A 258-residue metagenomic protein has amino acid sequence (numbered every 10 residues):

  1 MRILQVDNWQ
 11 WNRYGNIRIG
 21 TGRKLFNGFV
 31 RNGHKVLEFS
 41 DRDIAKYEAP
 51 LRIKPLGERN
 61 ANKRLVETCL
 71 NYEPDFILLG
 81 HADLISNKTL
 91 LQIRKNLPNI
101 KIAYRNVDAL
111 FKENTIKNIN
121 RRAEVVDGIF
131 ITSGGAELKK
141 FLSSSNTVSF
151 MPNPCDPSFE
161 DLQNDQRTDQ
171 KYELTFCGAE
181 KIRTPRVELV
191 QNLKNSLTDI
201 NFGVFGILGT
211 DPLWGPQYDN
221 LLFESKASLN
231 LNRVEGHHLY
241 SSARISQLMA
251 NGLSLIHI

Functional and structural regions predicted by a protein language model:
M1-L51, R64, Y72, H81-T89 (+1 more regions): Nucleotide-sugar donor-binding catalytic core of glycosyltransferases
R52-L56, I77-H81, N106-V107, K117: Short coil/turn segments at secondary-structure boundaries
P55-F76: An amphipathic, basic-hydrophobic alpha-helix
L56-E58, L97, A123, A250: Short alpha-helix boundary/capping motifs
I93-Y104, V125: Charged, glycine-enriched surface loops/patches that mediate electrostatic binding to polyanionic ligands
I100-T115: A short, histidine- and acid-enriched strand-loop-helix "catalytic/donor-clamping" loop that lines the nucleotide-sugar
